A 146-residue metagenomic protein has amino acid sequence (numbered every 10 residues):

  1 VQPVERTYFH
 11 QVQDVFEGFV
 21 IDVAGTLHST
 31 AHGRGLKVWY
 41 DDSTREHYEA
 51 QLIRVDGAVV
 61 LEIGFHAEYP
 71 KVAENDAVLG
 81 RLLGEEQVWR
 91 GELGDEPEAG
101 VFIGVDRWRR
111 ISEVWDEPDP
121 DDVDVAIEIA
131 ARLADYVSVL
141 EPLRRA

Functional and structural regions predicted by a protein language model:
Q2-R109: Polyanion-binding interface signature
W89-A146: Charged, low-complexity intrinsically disordered regions
